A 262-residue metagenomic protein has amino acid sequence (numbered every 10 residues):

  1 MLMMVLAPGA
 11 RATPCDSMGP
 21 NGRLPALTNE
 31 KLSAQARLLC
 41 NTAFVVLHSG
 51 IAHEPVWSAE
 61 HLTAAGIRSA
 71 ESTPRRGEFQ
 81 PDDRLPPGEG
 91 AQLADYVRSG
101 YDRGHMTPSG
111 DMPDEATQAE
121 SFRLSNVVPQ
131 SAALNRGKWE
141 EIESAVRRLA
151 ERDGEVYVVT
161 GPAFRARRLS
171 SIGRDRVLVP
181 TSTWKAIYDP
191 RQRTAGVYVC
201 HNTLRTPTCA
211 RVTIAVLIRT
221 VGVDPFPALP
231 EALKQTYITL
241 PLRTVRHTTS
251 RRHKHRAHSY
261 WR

Functional and structural regions predicted by a protein language model:
M3-R262: Domain-level detector for secreted/extracellular nuclease and nuclease-toxin modules, and for the ENPP-like C-terminal
